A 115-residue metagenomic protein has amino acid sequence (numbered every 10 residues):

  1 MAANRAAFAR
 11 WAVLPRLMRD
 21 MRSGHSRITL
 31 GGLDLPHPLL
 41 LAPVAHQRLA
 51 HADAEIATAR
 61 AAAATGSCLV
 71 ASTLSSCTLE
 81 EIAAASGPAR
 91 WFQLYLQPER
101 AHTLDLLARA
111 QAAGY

Functional and structural regions predicted by a protein language model:
M1-G32: An N-cap/entry alpha-helix motif that binds or orients negatively charged groups
A2-R5, A59, A63, L79-E80: Predominant activation on well-ordered alpha-helical scaffold segments within soluble catalytic domains
S26, G31, P36-L39, P88: A generic secondary-structure signal marking the coil-to-beta-strand transition
H37-L39, T58-S67: A short, Lys/Arg-enriched amphipathic alpha-helix followed by its capping loop at the start of a domain
L39-A42, S67-A71, R90-L94: Hydrophobic faces of well-ordered beta-strands that scaffold small-molecule active sites in alpha/beta enzyme cores
P43-L49: Glycine-rich phosphate/pyrophosphate-binding beta-alpha loops
A50-E55, A71-A89, L96-D105: Active-site-adjacent beta->alpha loops and helix N-cap segments on the catalytic face of soluble alpha/beta enzymes
A59-R60, A64, A85, P98-Y115: Alpha/beta enzyme core
